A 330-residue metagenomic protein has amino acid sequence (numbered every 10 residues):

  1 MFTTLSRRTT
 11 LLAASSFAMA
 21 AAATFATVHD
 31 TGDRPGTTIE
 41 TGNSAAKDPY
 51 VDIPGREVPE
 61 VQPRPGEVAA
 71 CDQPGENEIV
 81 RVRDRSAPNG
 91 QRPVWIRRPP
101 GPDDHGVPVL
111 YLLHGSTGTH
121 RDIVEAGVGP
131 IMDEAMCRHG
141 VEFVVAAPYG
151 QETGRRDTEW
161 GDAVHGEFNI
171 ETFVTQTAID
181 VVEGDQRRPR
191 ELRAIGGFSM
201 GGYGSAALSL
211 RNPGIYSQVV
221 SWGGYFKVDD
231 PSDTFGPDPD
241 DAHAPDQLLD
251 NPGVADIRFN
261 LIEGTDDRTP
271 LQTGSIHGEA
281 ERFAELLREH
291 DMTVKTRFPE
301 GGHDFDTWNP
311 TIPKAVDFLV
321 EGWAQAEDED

Functional and structural regions predicted by a protein language model:
F2, R8-D330: Non-catalytic cap/lid and distal C-terminal segments of serine-dependent acyl enzymes
